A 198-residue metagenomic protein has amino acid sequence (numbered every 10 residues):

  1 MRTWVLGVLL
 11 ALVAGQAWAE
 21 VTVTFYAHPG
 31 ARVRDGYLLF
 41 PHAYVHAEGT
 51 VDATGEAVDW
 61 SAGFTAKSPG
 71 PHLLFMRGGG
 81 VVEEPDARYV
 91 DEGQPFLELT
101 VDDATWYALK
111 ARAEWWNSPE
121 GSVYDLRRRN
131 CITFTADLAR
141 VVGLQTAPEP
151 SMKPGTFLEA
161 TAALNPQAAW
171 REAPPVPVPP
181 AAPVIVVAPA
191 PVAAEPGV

Functional and structural regions predicted by a protein language model:
M1-W4: Positively charged n-region of N-terminal signal peptides that target proteins for export
L6-G7, A17: Cleavable N-terminal signal peptides
E20-P95: Glycine-rich catalytic cores of cysteine/serine-nucleophile enzymes that process amide/ester linkages in cell-envelope
V21, R32-V33, A111-V198: Activation targets extended, charge/polar-rich intrinsically disordered C-terminal tails
L38, L99-Y107, D125-R129, T133: Soluble non-cytosolic domains of exported or imported proteins
E83-L99, D103-N117, G121: Surface-exposed beta-strand/loop segments enriched in Pro/Gly
